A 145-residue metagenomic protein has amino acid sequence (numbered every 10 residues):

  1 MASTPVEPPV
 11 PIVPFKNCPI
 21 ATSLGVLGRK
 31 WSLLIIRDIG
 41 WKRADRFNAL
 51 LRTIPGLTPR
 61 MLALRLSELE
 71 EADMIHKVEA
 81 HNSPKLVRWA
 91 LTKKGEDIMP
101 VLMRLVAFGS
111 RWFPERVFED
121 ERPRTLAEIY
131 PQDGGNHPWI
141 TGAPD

Functional and structural regions predicted by a protein language model:
M1-L27: N-terminal leader segment of winged-helix/HTH proteins
M1-P11, H76, K93-D145: C-terminal regulatory/oligomerization modules of transcriptional regulators
N17-M61, R88, E119: N-terminal helix-turn-helix DNA-binding core of bacterial DNA-binding proteins
K42, S83, D97: Glycine-/small-residue-rich active-site loops that bind phosphorylated ligands and cofactors
L62, L66-L69: Basic amphipathic alpha-helical segments that dock to polyanions
E70-A90: Beta-hairpin "wing" of winged helix-turn-helix
